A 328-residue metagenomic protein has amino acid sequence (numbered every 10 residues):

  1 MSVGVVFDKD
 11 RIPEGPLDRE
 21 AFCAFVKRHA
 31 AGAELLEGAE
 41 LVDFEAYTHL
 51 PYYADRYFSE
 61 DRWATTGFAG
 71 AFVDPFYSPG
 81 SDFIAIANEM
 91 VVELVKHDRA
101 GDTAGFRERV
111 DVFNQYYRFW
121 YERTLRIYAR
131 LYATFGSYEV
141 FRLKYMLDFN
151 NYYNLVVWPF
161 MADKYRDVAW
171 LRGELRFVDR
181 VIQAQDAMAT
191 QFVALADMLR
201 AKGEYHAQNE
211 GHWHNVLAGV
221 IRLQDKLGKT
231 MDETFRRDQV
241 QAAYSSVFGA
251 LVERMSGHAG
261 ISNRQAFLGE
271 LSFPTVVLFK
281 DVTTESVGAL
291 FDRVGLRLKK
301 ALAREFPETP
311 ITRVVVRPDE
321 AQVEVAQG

Functional and structural regions predicted by a protein language model:
S2-D8: Short, well-ordered beta-strand elements
R11-Y128: FAD/FMN-dependent oxidoreductases across multiple families
M90-D163, V168, G173: Active-site-proximal substrate-binding core of FAD-dependent oxidoreductases
Y153-Q208, H212, K226, T230 (+1 more regions): A conserved mid-domain beta-alpha-beta active-site/ligand-binding segment of alpha/beta enzyme cores
V193-G328: C-terminal non-catalytic accessory extensions
